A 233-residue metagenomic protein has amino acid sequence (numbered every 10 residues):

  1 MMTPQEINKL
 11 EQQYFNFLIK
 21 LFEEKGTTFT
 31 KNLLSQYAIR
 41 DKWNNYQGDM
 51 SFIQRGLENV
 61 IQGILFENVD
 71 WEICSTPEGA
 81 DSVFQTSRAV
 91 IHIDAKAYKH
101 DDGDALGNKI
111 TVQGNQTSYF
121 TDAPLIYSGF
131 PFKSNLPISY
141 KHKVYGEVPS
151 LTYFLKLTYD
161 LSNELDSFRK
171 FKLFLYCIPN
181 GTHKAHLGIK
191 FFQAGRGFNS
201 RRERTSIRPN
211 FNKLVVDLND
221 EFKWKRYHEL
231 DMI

Functional and structural regions predicted by a protein language model:
M1-E78, A97-I233: Nucleic-acid endonuclease domains
C74-R88: Hydrophobic/aromatic-rich structural module bridging two neighboring secondary-structure elements via a short loop
S82, I91-A97: Conserved catalytic cores of phosphodiester-cleaving nucleases, focusing on short active-site segments
R88-I93, T152-Y153: Conserved active-site beta-strand-loop modules that form the wall/rim of enzyme catalytic pockets and either contain
